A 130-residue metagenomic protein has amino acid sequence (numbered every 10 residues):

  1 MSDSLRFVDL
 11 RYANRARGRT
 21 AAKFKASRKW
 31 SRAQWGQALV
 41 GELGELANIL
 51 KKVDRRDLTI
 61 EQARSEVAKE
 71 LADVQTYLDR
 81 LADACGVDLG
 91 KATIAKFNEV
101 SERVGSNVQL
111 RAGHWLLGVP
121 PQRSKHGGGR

Functional and structural regions predicted by a protein language model:
M1-R130: Flexible "arm" and connector segments at domain edges
